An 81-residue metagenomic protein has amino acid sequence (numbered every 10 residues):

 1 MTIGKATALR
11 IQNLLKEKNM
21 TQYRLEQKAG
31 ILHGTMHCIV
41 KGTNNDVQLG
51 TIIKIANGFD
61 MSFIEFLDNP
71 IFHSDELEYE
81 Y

Functional and structural regions predicted by a protein language model:
M1-T21: A short, Lys/Arg-rich alpha-helix, primarily the initiator
I11, L25, M36-I39, F66: Conserved hydrophobic/aromatic packing and binding residues within compact polymer-binding modules
L15, E26, A56: The alpha-helix within a helix-turn-helix
K16, G30, K41, I71: Residue-level detection of the helix-turn-helix DNA-binding "recognition helix"
I31-D46: Recognition helix of helix-turn-helix/homeodomain-like DNA-binding domains that insert into the DNA major groove
C38, L67-Y81: Short, charged recognition helix plus adjacent turn of helix-turn-helix-like nucleic-acid-binding domains
T43-N57: Short, basic-rich loop-to-helix N-cap that marks the start of a DNA-contacting helix
